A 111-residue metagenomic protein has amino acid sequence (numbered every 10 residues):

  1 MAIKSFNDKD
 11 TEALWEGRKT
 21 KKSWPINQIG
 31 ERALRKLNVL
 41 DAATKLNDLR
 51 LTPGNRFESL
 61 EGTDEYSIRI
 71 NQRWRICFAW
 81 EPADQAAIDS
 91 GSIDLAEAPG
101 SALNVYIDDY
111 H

Functional and structural regions predicted by a protein language model:
M1, R35, T52-N55, T63 (+1 more regions): Sequence-level motif detector for i,i+2 pairs with an aromatic at +2
M1-K36: Arg/Lys-rich, positively charged N-terminal/basic patches that mediate binding to nucleic acids
K4, G30-A33, L49-P53, N71: Generic structural signal for well-ordered secondary structure
N7, A33-K36, R56, I70 (+1 more regions): Amphipathic alpha-helical interface surfaces
R18, K22, E58-L60, Y110: Basic, Lys/Arg-rich DNA-contacting stretches centered on the C-terminal catalytic core of tyrosine recombinase systems
L40: Conserved phosphate-interacting/catalytic interface
T44-S67: A short, surface-exposed loop/turn module that caps and links secondary-structure elements
E61, Y66-H111: Enriched for short, Lys/Arg-rich terminal
